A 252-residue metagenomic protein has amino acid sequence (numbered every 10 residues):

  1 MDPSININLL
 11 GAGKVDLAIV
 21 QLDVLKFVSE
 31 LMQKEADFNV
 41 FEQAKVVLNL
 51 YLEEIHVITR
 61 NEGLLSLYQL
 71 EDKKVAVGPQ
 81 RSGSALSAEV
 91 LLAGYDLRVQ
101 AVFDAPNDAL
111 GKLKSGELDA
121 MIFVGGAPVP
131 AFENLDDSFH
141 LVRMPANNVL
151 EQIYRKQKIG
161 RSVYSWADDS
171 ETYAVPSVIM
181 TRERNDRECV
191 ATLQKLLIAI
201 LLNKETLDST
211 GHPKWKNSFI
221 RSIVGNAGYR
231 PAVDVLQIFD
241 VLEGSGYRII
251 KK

Functional and structural regions predicted by a protein language model:
M1-S4, I19, N61, G78-L86 (+3 more regions): Soluble non-cytosolic domains of exported or imported proteins
M1-Y68, A76-P79: Short, glycine-/small- and polar/acidic-enriched structural segments that line small-molecule recognition paths
L10, A36-D37, F41-E42, T59-R60 (+5 more regions): Mature, folded catalytic cores of secreted/periplasmic enzymes
K14, I19-L22, K26-S29, N61 (+8 more regions): Sec/Tat-exported extracytoplasmic proteins
Q33, S87, L97-D186: Pocket-lining segment of extracytoplasmic ligand-binding domains
E53-G111, S115: Bilobed "Venus flytrap"/periplasmic-binding protein-like clamshell domains and structurally analogous long
Q80-L91, R155-G225: Ligand-binding clefts/hinges and TM-proximal coupling segments of bilobed small-molecule sensing domains
D108-E117, M121, G125-D136, L141 (+1 more regions): An extracytoplasmic/periplasmic, membrane-proximal ligand-sensing/linker region
